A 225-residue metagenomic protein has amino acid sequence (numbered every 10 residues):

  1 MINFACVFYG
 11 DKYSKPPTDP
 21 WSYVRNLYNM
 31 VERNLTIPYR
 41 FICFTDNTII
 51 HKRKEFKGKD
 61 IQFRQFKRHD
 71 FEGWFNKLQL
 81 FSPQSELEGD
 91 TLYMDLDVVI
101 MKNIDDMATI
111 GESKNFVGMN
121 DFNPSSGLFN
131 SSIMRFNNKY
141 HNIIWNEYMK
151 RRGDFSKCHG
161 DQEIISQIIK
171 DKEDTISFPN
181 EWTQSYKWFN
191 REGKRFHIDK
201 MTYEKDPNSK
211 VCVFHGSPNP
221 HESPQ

Functional and structural regions predicted by a protein language model:
M1-D70, E86-L87, N219: N-terminal anchoring/stem segment of glycosyltransferases
I37-Y39, E88-D90, K114, E173-D174 (+1 more regions): Short coil/turn segments at beta-strand junctions that form active-site/ligand-binding loops
F41, F81, D97, M134 (+2 more regions): A residue-level signal for conserved active-site and pocket-lining positions in enzyme catalytic cores
C43-K52, I100-D105, E181-W182, G216-P218: Short, polar loop motifs at secondary-structure junctions
I49, G58-L128, R135-F136: GT-A fold catalytic core of metal-dependent nucleotide-sugar glycosyltransferases, centered on the diacidic
K52-K54, K102-D105, I110, W145 (+1 more regions): Short glycine-/acidic-enriched loop or helix-start segments at secondary-structure transitions that form or flank
K54-H69, L78, Y186-K200: Charged, often glycine-rich, active-site loop that binds/positions anionic groups
N138, N142-Q225: Catalytic core and acceptor-binding pocket of nucleotide-sugar-dependent glycosyltransferases
